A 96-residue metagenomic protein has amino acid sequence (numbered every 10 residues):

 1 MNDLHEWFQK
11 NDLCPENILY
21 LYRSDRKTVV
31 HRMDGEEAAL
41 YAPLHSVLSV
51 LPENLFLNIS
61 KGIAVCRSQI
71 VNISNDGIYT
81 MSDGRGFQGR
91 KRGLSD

Functional and structural regions predicted by a protein language model:
M1-D96: Basic, polyanion-interacting recognition surfaces, primarily in bacterial LytTR/OmpR-type DNA-binding effector domains
